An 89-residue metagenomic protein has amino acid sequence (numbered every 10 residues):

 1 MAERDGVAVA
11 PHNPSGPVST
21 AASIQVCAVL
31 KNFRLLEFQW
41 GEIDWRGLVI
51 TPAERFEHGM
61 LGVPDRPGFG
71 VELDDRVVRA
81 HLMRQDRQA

Functional and structural regions predicted by a protein language model:
M1-M60, P64-P67: Shared catalytic-loop signature of beta/alpha-barrel
L73: Substrate-binding and catalytic surfaces of secreted/luminal carbohydrate-active proteins
R76: Carbohydrate-binding surfaces of carbohydrate-active enzymes
